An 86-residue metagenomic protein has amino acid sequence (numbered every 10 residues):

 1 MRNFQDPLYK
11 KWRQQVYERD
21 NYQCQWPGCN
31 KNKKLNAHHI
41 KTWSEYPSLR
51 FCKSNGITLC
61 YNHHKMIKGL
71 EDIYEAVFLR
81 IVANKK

Functional and structural regions predicted by a protein language model:
M1-L8, G69-Y74, A83-K85: Secondary-structure boundary/linker elements at domain or insertion junctions
N3-W12, I40-Y46: Short Cys/His-rich Zn2+-coordinating modules
L8-H38, C60-N62: Short cysteine-rich loop/turn motifs with clustered Cys
Q23-C24, P47-K65: Short beta-strand-alpha-helix junction that forms the catalytic/metal-binding core of metal-dependent nuclease domains
W26, W43-S44, G69: Hydrophobic positions within alpha-helical membrane elements
C29-K34, G56-V77: Short Cys/His-centered divalent metal-binding micro-motifs
I40-Y46, Y74-A83: Short cysteine/histidine-rich metal-coordination sites, predominantly Zn2+-binding motifs
